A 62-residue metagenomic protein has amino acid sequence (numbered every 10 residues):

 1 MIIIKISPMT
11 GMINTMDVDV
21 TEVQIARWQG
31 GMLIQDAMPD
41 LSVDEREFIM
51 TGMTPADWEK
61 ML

Functional and structural regions predicted by a protein language model:
M1-I3, M50: Short metal-coordination and nucleic-acid-contact micro-motifs, chiefly zinc-binding Cys/His arrays
I4-I6, D17: Beta-strand secondary-structure signal
S7-T10, T54: Short cysteine-rich clusters marking metal-coordination/redox-active sites
I13: Cys/His-rich metal-chelating microdomains
M16-E47: Eukaryotic low-complexity, mixed-charge intrinsically disordered interaction/regulatory segments enriched in acidic
S42-L62: Short, compact, well-ordered microdomains
